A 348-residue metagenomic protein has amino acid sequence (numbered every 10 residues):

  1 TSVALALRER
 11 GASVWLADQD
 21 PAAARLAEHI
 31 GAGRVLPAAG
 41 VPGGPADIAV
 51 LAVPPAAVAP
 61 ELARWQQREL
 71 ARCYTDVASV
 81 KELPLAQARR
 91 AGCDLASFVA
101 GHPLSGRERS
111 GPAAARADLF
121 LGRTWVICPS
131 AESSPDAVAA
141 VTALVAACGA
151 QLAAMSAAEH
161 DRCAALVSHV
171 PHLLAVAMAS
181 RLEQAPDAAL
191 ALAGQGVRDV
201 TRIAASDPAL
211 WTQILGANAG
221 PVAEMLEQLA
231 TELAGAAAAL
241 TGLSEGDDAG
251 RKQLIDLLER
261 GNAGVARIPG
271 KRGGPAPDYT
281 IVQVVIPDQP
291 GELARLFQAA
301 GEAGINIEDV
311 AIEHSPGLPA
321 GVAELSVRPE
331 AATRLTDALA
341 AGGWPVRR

Functional and structural regions predicted by a protein language model:
T1-A39, G43-G44, I48: NAD(P)+-binding Rossmann beta1-loop-alpha1 motif at the extreme N-terminus of oxidoreductases
S13, S97, Q151: Residues at the starts of beta-strands that form the adenosine-phosphate
Q19, V53, V77-S79: Short beta->alpha hinge that forms the Motif I/post-I loop of the SAM-binding pocket
A39-T75: Rossmann-like NAD(P)-binding element
E61-P112: Rossmann-like NAD(P)(H) cofactor-binding subdomain of soluble oxidoreductases
L119-A205: Internal alpha-helical scaffold of NAD(P)-dependent oxidoreductase catalytic cores
P186-G261, I281: Interdomain hinge/lid region at the active-site interface of Rossmann-like NAD(P)-dependent oxidoreductases
R260-R348: A conserved regulatory-domain signal marking ACT and ACT-like small-molecule sensing domains and adjacent regulatory
